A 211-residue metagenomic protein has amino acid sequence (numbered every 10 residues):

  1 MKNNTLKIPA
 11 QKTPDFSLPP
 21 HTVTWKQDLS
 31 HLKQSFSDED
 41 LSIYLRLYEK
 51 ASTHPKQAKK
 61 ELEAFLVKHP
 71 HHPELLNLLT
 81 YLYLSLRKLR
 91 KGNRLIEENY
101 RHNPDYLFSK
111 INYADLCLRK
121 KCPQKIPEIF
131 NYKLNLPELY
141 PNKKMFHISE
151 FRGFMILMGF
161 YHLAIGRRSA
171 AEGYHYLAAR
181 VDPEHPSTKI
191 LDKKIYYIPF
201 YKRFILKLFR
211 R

Functional and structural regions predicted by a protein language model:
P14, F36-E74, L78: Alpha-helical segment of the N-proximal tetratricopeptide repeat
D28-S35, E63-K68, L136-I148: Flexible helix-coil transition and linker loops at the boundaries of alpha-helical arrays
L45, L78, N112, E150-L157 (+1 more regions): "A position-specific structural signal for the A-helix of alpha-solenoid helical repeats
A64-F65, E98-N99, K133, A178: Canonical positions in the second alpha-helix
